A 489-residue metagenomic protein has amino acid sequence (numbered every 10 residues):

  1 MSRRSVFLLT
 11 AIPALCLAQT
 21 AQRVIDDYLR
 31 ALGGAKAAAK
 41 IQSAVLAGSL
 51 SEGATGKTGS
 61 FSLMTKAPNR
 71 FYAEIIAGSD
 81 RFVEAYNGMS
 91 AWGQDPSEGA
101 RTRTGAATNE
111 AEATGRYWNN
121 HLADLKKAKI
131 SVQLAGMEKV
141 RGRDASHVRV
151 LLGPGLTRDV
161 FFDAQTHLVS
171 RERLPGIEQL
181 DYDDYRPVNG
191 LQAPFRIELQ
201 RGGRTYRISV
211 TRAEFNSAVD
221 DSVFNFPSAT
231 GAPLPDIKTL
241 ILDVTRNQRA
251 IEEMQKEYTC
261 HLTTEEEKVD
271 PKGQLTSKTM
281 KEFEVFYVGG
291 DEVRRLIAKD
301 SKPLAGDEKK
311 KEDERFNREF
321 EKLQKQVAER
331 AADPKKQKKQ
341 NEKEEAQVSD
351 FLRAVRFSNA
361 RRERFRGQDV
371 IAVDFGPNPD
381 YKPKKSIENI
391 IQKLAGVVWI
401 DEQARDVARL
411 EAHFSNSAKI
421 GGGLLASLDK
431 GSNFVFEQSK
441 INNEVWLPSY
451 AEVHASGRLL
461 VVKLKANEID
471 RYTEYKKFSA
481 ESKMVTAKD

Functional and structural regions predicted by a protein language model:
M1-L8: Bacterial N-terminal signal peptides that target proteins for export
A14-A18: Sec/Tat signal peptide C-region and signal peptidase I cleavage site
Q19-A31, A35-R143, P154-L156, A218-V219 (+4 more regions): Structured extracytoplasmic
A73, V148, R171-E172, F195-L199 (+2 more regions): Beta-strand-dense domains in secreted/periplasmic systems and polymorphic toxin scaffolds
S97-A100, L174-S228: Extended, hydrophobic interaction surfaces within ordered domains
L134-T166, R171-E172: A mid-sequence, solvent-exposed acidic-amphipathic segment
L152-G153, L174-E178, Q200-G202, N378 (+1 more regions): A short acidic/small-residue loop/turn micro-motif
V160-F162, D183-R186, A395-E402: Active-site and channel-lining beta-strand-loop segments that bind or position nucleotide-derived/phosphorylated
